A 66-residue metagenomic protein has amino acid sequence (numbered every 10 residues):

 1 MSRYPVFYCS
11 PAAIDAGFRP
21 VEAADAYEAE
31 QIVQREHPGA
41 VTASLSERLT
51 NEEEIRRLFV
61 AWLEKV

Functional and structural regions predicted by a protein language model:
M1-A16: Short aromatic-glycine-(Arg/Gly/Cys) micro-motifs in beta-strand/loop hairpins
Y8, A26-Y27, L49-E53: Alpha-helical interaction segments
I14-D25: A short, exposed loop/beta-hairpin motif centered on an aromatic-Gly-Thr core
A29-V33: Short amphipathic, charge-patterned alpha-helical segments
Q34-V66: Short, mixed-charge low-complexity intrinsically disordered segments
